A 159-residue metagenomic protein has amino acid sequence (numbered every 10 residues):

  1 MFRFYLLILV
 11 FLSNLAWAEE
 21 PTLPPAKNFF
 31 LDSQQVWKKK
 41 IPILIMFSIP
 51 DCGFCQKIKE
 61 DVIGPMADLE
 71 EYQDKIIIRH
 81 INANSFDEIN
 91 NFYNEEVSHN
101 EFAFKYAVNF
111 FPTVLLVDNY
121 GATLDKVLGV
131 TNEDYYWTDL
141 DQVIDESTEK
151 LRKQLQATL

Functional and structural regions predicted by a protein language model:
M1-I8: Sec-dependent signal peptide recognition, specifically the positively charged N-region followed immediately by
S13-L15: N-terminal signal peptide c-region/cleavage motif recognized by signal peptidases
P25, E71-V97: Thiol-based oxidoreductase modules, predominantly thioredoxin-like and allied folds used for disulfide exchange
P25-P42: A short beta-strand-turn-helix
K38-C52: Short active-site neighborhood of thiol/selenol oxidoreductases, capturing the structured segment around
K38-I41, E60-N82: Conserved helix-turn-beta segment immediately C-terminal to the redox Cys motif in thioredoxin-like folds
L44-I45, I78, V114: Hydrophobic beta-strand anchors of alpha/beta hydrolase catalytic cores
G64, E101-L151: Non-catalytic, surface beta->alpha helical segment in thiol-disulfide oxidoreductase systems
